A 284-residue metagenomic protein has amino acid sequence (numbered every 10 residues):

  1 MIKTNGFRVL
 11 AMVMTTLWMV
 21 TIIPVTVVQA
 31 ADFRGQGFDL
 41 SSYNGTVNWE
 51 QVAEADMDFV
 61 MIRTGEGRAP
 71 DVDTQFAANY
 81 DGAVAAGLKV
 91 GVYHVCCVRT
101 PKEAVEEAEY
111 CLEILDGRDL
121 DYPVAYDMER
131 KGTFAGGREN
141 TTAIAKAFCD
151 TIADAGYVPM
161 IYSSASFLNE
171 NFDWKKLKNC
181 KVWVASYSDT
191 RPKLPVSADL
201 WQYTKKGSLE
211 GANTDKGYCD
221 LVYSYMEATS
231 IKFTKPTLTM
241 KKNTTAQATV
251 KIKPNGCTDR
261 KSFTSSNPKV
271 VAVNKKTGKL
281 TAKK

Functional and structural regions predicted by a protein language model:
M1-M14: Bacterial N-terminal signal peptides that target proteins for export
M12-I22: Bacterial N-terminal signal peptides
V20-F33: Sec-dependent signal peptide cleavage junction
A31-E50, E54, K175-E227: Functionally critical loop-and-helix segments that line ligand-binding/catalytic clefts of soluble enzyme domains
D32-C149, A153-Y157: Substrate-binding cleft of extracellular glycoside hydrolase catalytic domains
E103-E106, F167-L177: Glycine-rich, charge-decorated loop segments at or immediately adjacent to ligand/cofactor-binding or catalytic sites
G156-N169: Aromatic-lined carbohydrate-recognition surfaces of secreted/lumenal glycan-active proteins
M226-K284: Extracytoplasmic soluble-region selector
